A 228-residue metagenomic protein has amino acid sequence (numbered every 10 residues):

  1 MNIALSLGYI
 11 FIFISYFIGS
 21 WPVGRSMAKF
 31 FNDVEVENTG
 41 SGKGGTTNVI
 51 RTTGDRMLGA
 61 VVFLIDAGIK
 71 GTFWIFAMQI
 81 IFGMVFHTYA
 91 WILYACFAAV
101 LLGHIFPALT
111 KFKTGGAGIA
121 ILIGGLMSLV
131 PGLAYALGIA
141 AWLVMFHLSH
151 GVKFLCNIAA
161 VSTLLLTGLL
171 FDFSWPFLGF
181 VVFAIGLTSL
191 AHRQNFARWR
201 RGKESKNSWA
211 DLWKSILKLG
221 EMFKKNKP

Functional and structural regions predicted by a protein language model:
M1-I14, W74-A95, M127-A134, G168-F180: Helix-coil boundary and interhelical linker segments in multi-pass alpha-helical membrane proteins
F11, S15-Y16, S20, G24 (+9 more regions): Alpha-helical transmembrane segments in multi-pass membrane proteins
G24-K29, L101-F112, W142-H150, R193-A197: C-terminal ends of transmembrane helices
M27-L58, T114-G115, A197-K227: Cytosolic, membrane-interface loops and tails of multi-pass inner-membrane proteins
V34-G45, L109-L122, G151-A160: Short, non-helical or kinked segments that cap or interrupt transmembrane helices
I50-D55, M78, G118-H150, S162-F171: Interfacial segments of multi-pass membrane proteins
G59-L64, G68-T110, L129-L133, W142-L143: Nucleotide and nucleotide-moiety/phosphate-recognizing core
F112-A117, A136-A141, P176-V181, R198-S208: A cytosolic-side transmembrane-helix exit/cap motif
